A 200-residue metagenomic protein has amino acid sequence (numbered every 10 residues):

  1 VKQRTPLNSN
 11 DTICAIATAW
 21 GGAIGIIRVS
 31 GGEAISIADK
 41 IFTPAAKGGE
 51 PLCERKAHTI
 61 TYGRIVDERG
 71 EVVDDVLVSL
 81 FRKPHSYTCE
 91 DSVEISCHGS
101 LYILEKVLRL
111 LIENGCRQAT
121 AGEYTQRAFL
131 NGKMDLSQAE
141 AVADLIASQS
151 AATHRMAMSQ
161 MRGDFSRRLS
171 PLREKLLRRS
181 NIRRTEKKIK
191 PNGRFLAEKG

Functional and structural regions predicted by a protein language model:
V1-R155, S159, G163: A glycine-rich (often HGG/GG-containing) alpha/beta subdomain
K133-G200: Long, non-coiled-coil amphipathic alpha-helical linker/lever segments that couple catalytic cores to other domains
